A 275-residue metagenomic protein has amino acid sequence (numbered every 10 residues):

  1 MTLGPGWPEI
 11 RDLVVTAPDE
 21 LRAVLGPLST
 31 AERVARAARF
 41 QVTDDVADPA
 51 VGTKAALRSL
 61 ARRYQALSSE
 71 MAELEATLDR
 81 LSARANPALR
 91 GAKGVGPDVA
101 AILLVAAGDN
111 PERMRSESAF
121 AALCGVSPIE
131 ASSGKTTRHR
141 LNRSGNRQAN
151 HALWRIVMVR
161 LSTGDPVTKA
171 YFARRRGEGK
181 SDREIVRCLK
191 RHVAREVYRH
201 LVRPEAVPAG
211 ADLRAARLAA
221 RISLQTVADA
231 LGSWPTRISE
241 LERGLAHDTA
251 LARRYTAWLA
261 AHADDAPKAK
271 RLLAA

Functional and structural regions predicted by a protein language model:
M1-A275: A detector of single, family-specific signature residues that are central to catalytic or substrate-handling motifs
